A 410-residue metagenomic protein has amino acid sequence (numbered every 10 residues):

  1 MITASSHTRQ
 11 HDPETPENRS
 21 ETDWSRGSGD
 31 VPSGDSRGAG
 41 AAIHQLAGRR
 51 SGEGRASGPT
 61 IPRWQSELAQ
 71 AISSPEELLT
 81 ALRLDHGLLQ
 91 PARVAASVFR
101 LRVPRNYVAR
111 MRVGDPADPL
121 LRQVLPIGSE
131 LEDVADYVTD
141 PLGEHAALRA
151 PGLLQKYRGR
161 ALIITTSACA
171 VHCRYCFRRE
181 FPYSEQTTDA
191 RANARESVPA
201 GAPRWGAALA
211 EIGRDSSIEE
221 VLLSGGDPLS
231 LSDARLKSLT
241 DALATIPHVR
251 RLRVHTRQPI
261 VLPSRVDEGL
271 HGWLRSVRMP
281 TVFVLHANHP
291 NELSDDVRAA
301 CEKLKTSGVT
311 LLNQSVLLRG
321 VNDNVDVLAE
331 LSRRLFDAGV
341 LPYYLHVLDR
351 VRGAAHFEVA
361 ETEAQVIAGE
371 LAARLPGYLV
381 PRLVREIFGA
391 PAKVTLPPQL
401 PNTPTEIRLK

Functional and structural regions predicted by a protein language model:
M1-K156: Flexible, acidic/Gly-rich N-terminal and inter-domain linker regions that tether and position cofactor-handling modules
R100-V103, L148-R179: N-terminal pre-triad scaffold of radical SAM enzymes
Y107, C173, Y343: Conserved, mostly hydrophobic/aromatic
R174, S184, L209-G213: Cys/His-clustered metal-coordination modules, chiefly Zn-binding fingers
C176-T188: Iron-sulfur (Fe-S) cluster-binding segments and ferredoxin-like electron-carrier domains, especially [2Fe-2S]
T187-G206: Short cysteine/histidine-rich metal-coordination sites, predominantly Zn2+-binding motifs
A202-E220, G226-L375: Conserved AdoMet/S-adenosylmethionine-binding subsite of the radical SAM
Q365-K410: C-terminal accessory regions of radical SAM enzymes
